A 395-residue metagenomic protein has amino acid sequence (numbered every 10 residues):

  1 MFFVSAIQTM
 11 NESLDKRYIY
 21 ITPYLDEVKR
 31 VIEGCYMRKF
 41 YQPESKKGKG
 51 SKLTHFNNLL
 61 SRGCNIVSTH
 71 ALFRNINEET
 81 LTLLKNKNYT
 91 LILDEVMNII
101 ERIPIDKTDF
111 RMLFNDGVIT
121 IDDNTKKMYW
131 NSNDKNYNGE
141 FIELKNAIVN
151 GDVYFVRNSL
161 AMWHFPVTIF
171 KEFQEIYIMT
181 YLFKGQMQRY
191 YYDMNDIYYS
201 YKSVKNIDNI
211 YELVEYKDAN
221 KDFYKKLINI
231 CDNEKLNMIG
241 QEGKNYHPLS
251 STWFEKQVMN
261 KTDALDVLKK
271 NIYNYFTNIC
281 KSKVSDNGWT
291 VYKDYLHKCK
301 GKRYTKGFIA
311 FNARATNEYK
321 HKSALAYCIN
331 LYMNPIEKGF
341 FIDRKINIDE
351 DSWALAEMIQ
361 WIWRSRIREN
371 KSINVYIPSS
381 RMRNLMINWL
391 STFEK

Functional and structural regions predicted by a protein language model:
F2-K47, A71-L72: Conserved Walker A/P-loop ATP-binding site and its immediately adjacent core in helicase/helicase-like ATPase domains
K16-E27, I176-T180, D286-K293, I373-S380: Conserved RecA-like ASCE P-loop NTPase motor core of nucleic-acid helicases/translocases
Y20-T22, N65-T69, T90-D94, E175-T180 (+2 more regions): Structural recognition of the conserved hydrophobic beta-strand(s) that form the central parallel beta-sheet of P-loop
K49-Y89, E95-R102, N158-M162, T305-T316 (+1 more regions): Conserved RecA-like ASCE ATPase "motif II neighborhood" in helicase/translocase motors
V67, A71-N77, I99, K302-L385 (+1 more regions): Conserved RecA-like P-loop NTPase helicase motor core
A71-F73, L81-V153: SF2 helicase catalytic motif II
T80-N88, V167-F173, Y319-H321, R364-N370: Short, conserved loop/helix-junction motifs that constitute active-site signature segments in enzyme catalytic cores
F165, F173-E175, Y181-E318, C328 (+2 more regions): Conserved helicase/translocase motor-coupling segment
